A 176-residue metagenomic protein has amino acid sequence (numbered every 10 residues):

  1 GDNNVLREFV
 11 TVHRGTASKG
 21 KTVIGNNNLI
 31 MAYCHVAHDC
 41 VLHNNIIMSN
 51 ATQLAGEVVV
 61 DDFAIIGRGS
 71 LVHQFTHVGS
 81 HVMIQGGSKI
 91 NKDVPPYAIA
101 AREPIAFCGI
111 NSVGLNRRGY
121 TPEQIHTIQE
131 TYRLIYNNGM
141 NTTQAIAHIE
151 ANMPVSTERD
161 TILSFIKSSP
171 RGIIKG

Functional and structural regions predicted by a protein language model:
G1-A101, I105-A106: Structural signal for interior beta-strand "rungs" in well-ordered beta-sheet cores of soluble enzyme domains
N3, Y97, E103-G176: Terminal amphipathic alpha-helical/low-complexity segments used for targeting or macromolecular assembly
